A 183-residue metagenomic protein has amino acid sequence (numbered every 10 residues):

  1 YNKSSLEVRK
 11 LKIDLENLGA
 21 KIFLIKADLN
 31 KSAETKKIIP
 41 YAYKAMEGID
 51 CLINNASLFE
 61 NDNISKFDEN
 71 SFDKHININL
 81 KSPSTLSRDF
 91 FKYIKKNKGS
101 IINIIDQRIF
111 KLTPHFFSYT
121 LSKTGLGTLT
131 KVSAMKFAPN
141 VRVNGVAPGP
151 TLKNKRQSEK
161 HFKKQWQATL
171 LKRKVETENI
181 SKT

Functional and structural regions predicted by a protein language model:
S5-L6, K26-K37, E69, E178-N179: The beta1-alpha1 cofactor-binding region of Rossmann-like NAD(H)/NADP(H)-dependent oxidoreductases
K12, E16, I22-K26, S32-E47 (+1 more regions): Conserved amphipathic alpha-helix within the SDR
N55-E60: Conserved NAD(P)H cofactor-binding loop of Rossmann-fold oxidoreductase domains
N63-I64, S71-I76, Q165: Substrate-binding pocket helix/loop in short-chain dehydrogenase/reductase
S84, G145, K164-T183: C-terminal helical subdomain
S87-R88, K131: A short, exposed helix-loop element centered on a Lys and neighboring polar residues
S100-A138, P150-T151: Catalytic loop of short-chain dehydrogenase/reductase
